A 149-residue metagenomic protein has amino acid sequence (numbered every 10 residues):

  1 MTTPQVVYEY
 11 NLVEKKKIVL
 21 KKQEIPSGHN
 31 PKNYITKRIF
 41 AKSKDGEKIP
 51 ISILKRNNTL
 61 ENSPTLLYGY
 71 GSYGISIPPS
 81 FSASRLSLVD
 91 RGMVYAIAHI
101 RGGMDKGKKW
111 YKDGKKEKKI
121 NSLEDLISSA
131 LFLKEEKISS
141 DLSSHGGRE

Functional and structural regions predicted by a protein language model:
T2-Y10: Structural motif
L12-K16, K21-S144: Cap/lid segment of the alpha/beta-hydrolase catalytic domain
G146-E149: Gly/Ala-rich beta-loop-alpha elbow adjacent to hydrolase catalytic centers
